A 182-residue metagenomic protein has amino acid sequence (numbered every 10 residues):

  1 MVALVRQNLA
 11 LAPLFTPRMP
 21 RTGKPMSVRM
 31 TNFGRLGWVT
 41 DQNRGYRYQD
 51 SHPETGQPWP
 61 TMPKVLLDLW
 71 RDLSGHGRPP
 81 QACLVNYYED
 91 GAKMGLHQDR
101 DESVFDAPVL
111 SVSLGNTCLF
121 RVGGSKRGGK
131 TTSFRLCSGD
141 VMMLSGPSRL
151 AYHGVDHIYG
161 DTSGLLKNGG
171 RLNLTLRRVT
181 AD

Functional and structural regions predicted by a protein language model:
M1-D182: Non-heme Fe(II) oxygenase metal-center motifs and adjacent flexible, charged/small-residue loops
